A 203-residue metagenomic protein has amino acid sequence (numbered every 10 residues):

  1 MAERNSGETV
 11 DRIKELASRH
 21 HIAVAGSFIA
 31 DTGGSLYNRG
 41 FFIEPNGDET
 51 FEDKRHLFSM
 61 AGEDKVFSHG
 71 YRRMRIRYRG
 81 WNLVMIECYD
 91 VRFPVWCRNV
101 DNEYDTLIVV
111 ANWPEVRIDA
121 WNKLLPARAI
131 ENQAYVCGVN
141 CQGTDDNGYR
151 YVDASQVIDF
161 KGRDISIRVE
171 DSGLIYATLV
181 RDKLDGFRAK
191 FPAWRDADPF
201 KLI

Functional and structural regions predicted by a protein language model:
M1, N82-V84, A111-W113: Short, contiguous strand/loop micro-motifs
M1-S6, G33-L36: Metal-dependent catalytic neighborhoods of phosphoester/phosphodiester hydrolases
N5-A25, R92-I175: CN hydrolase (nitrilase-like) catalytic-core segments centered on the catalytic cysteine and neighboring Lys/Glu
G26-F28, R39-F42, M74, S155-V157 (+1 more regions): Short beta-strand scaffold segments in enzyme catalytic cores
I29-T32, G143: Glycine-rich, aromatic-flanked loop segments that form ligand/cofactor-binding clefts across common enzyme folds
D31-N102, V116-K123, G186-A193, I203: Active-site catalytic loop in hydrolytic enzyme cores
K54, Y78, F160, E170 (+1 more regions): Active-site donor-binding loop signature of nucleotide-sugar glycosyltransferases
L179-L184, F191-D198: Acidic, His/Gly-rich catalytic cores of divalent-metal-dependent hydrolytic chemistry
